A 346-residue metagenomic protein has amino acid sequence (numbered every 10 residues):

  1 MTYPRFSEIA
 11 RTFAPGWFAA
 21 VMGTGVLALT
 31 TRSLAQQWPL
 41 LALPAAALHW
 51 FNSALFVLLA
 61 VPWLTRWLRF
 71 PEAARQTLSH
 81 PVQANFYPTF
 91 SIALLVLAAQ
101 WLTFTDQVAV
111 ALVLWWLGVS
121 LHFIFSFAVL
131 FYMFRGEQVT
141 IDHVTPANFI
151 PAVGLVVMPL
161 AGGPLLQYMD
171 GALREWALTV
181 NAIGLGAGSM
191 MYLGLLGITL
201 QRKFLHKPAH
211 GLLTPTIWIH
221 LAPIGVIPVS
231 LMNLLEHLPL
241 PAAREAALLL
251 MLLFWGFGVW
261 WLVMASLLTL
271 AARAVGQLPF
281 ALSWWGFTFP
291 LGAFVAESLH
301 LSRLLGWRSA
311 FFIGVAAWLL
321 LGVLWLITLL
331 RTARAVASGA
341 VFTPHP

Functional and structural regions predicted by a protein language model:
M1-L64: N-terminal signal-anchor module of multipass membrane proteins
P4-G23, Q76-A84, F131-L155, G184 (+3 more regions): Cytoplasm-facing juxtamembrane segments at the starts of transmembrane helices in multi-pass membrane proteins
V26-S33, A93-L102, V156-Y168, I224-L238 (+1 more regions): Hydrophobic alpha-helical transmembrane segments in multi-pass integral membrane proteins
Q37-P39, G171-L178, H237-A247, A272-G276 (+1 more regions): Extracellular/periplasmic helix-loop-helix junctions in multi-pass membrane proteins
L40-V108: Membrane helical hairpin/interfacial module
R75-Q83, A99-L155, L160-L185: Membrane-interface helix-loop-helix junctions at boundaries between adjacent transmembrane segments
L117, P151-A265: Generic multipass alpha-helical transmembrane bundles of integral membrane proteins
F254-F257, F311-I327: Small-residue-rich transmembrane alpha-helices that serve as helix-helix interface/gating elements in multipass
